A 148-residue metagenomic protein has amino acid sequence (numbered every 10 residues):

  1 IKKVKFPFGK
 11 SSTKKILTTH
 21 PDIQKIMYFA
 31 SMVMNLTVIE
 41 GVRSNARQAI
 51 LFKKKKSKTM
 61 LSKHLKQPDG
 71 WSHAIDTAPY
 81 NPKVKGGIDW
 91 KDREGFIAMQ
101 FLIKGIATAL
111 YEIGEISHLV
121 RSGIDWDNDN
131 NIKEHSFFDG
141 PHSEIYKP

Functional and structural regions predicted by a protein language model:
I1-T37: Active-site acidic/histidine clusters and adjacent loop/turn architecture that either coordinate catalytic ions
K2-V4, Q48, M60, G86 (+2 more regions): A general marker of short, structured functional hotspots
F6-F8, F29, F52, F96 (+2 more regions): Phenylalanine-focused residue identity feature
P21, K25, A46, A98: Short, well-structured alpha-helical interface segments that form or flank functional binding sites
M27-K56, G123-D125: Extended, low-complexity, intrinsically disordered C-terminal regulatory tails of eukaryotic serine/threonine kinases
K55-L65: Cytochrome P450 catalytic domain signature, combining two hallmark sequence patches
L65-P148: Catalytic cores and adjacent binding grooves of peptidoglycan-active enzymes
